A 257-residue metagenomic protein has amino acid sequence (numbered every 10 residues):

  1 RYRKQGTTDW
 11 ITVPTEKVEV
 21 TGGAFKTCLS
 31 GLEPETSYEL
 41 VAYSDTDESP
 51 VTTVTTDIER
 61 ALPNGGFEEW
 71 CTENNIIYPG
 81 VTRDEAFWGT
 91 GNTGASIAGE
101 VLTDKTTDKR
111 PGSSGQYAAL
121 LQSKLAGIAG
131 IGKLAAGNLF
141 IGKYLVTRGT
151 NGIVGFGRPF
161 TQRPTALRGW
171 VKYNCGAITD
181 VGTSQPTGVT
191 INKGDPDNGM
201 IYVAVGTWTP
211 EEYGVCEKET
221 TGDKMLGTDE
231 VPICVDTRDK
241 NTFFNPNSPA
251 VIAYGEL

Functional and structural regions predicted by a protein language model:
R1-T15: Extracellular low-complexity, O-glycosylation-prone stalks/linkers
I11-G22, G255-L257: Solvent-exposed serine/threonine-rich low-complexity stretches and specific carbohydrate-binding patches
G23-T27: Short strand-edge motifs at loop-to-beta-strand transitions and within beta-strands of extracellular beta-rich domains
L29-T36: Surface-exposed, short loops/turns at beta-strand junctions within beta-sandwich domains
E39-Y43: Extracellular recognition modules
P50-P164, G194-G206, Y213-L257: Aromatic (Trp/Tyr/Phe) and Gly/Pro-enriched flexible surface segments
F67, G155-D180, T187-V189: Extra-cytoplasmic beta-strand recognition segments
Y173-D180, N192-P196, T209-E212: Extended, low-complexity, turn-rich repeat/linker tracts enriched in Gly/Pro/Ser/Thr and Asp/Glu that occur
